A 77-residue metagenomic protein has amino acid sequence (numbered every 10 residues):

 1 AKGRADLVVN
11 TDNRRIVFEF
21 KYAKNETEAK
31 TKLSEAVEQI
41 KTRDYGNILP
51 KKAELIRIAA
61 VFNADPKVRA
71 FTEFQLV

Functional and structural regions predicted by a protein language model:
A1-V77: Structural signature of nuclease core domains in nucleic-acid processing machines
